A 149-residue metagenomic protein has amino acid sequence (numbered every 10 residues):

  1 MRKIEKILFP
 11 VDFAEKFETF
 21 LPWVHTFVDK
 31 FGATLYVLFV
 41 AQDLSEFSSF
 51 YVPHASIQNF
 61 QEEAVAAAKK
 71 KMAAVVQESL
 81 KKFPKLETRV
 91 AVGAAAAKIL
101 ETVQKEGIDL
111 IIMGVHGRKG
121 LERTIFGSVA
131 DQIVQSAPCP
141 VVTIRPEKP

Functional and structural regions predicted by a protein language model:
R2, K30, Q77-I111, P149: Structural beta-alpha unit
R2-H54: Small/aliphatic-rich secondary-structure junction motif
K3, T102-P149: Gly/Ser-rich helix-loop-strand patches that form or flank binding pockets for ribonucleotide-derived cofactors
Y36-L38, E87-A91, V142: General small-molecule cofactor/ligand-binding pocket signal
A55-K70: A short acidic, glycine-rich active-site loop that binds or catalyzes chemistry on phosphate/adenosine moieties
A67, V90-A94, H116: Short beta->alpha linker loops
